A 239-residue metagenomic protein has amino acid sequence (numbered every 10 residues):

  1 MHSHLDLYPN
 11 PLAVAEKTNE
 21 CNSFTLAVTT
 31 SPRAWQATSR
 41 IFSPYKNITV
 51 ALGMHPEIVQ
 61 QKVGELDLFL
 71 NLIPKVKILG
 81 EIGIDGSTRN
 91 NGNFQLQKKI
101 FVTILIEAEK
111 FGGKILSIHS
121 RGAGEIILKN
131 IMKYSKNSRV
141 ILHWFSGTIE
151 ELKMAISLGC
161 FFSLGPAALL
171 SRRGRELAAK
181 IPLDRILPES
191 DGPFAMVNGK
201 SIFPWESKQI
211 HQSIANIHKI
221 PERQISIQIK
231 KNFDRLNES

Functional and structural regions predicted by a protein language model:
M1-S239: Mid-domain alpha/beta scaffold segments of enzyme catalytic cores
